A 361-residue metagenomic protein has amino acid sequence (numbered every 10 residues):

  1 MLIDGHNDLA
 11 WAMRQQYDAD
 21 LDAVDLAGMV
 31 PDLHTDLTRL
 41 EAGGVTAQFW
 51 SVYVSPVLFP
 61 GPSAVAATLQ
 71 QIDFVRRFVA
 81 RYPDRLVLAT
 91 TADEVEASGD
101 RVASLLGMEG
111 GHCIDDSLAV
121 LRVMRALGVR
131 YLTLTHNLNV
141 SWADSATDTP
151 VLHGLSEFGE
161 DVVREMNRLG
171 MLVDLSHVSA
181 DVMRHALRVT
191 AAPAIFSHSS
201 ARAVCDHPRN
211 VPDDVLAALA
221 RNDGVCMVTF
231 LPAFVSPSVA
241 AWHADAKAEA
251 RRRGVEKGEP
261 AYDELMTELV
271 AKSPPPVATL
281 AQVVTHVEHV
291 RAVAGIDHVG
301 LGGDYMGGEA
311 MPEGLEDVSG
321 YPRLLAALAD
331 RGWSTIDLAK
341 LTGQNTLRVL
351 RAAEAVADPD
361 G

Functional and structural regions predicted by a protein language model:
M1-L155, D206-G361: N-terminal hydrophobic targeting/anchoring segments and the immediately downstream early-domain regions of hydrolases
I3-L9, V178, F196-S200: Histidine-centered catalytic micro-motifs
V79, L152-R168, A186-F196, L324: Alpha-helix-loop-beta-strand connector modules within alpha/beta enzyme cores
L86-L88, M171-V178: Catalytic beta/alpha-barrel core
D93, S117-L121, V182-A192: Distinct, well-ordered alpha-helical segments
V102, V163-L172, R331: Short, surface-exposed connector motifs at secondary-structure boundaries
V151-F158, D174-V182, V211: Short, contiguous, pocket-lining structural segments that sit at or immediately flank catalytic/ligand-binding sites
A180, R188-D223: Acidic, glycine-rich loop-and-beta core segments that form the ion-binding/anion-interacting portion of active sites
